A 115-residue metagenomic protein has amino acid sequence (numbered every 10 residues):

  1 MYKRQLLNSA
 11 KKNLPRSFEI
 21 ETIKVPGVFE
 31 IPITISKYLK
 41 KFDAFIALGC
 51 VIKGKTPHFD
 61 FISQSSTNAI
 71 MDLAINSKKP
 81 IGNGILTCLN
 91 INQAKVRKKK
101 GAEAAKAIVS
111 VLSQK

Functional and structural regions predicted by a protein language model:
M1-Y2: Short, small-residue-biased leader/transition segments that mark boundaries at the very start of proteins
K11-V25, N83: Short beta-strand elements in bilobed, periplasmic/extracellular small-molecule ligand-binding domains
I20-K37: N-terminal beta-loop-helix "entrance" segment that forms/cooperates in small-molecule cofactor or anionic ligand
I33-A69: Glycine-rich phosphate-binding loop
D60-T87: Short, acidic/small-residue loops that bind anionic groups at enzyme active sites
C88-G101: Phosphate-binding/catalytic loops
K98-K115: A charged, well-structured terminal subsegment
